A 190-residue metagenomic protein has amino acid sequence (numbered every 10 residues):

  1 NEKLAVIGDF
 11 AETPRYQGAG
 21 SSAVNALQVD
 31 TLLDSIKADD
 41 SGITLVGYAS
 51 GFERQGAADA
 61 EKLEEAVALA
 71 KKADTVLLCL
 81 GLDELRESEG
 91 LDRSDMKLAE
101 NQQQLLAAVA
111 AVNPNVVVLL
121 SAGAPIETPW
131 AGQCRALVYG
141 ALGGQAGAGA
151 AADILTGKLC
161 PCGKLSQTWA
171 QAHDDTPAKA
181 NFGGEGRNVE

Functional and structural regions predicted by a protein language model:
N1-G20, N25-L33, K37-D39, G47 (+1 more regions): Secreted, periplasmic, or luminal enzymes acting at the cell surface/secretory milieu
L33-V46, A108-V116: A structural motif corresponding to the C-terminal end of an alpha-helix and its immediate exit/capping segment
A49-G132: Hydrophobic helix-and-loop "lid/oligomerization" segment in the mid-to-C-terminal part of catalytic domains
